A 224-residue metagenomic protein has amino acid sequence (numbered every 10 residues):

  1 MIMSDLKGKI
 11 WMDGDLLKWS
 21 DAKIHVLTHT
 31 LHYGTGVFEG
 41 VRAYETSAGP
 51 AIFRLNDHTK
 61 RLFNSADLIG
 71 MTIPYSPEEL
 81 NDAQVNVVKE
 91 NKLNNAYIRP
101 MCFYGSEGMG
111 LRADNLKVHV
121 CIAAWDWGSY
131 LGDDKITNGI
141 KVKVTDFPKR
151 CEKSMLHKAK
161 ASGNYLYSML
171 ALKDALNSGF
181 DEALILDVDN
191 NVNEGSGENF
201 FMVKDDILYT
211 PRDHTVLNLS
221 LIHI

Functional and structural regions predicted by a protein language model:
M1-Y75, E79-N86, M109-I222: Helix-start/capping segments and mature chain N-termini
K89-A96: Short secondary-structure junctions
F103-G108: Short, internal active-site loops enriched in acidic
